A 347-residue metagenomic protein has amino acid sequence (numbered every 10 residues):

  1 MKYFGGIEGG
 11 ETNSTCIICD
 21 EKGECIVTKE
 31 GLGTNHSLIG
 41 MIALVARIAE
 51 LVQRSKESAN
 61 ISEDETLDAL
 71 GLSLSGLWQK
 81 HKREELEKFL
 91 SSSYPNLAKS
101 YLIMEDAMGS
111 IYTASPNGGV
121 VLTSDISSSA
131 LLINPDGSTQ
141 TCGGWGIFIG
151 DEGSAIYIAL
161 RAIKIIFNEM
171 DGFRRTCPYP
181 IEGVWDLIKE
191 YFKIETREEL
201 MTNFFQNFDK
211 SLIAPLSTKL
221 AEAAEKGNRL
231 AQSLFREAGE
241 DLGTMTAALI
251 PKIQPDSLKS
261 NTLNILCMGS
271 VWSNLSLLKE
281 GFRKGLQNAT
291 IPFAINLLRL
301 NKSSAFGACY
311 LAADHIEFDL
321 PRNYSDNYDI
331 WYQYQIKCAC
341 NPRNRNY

Functional and structural regions predicted by a protein language model:
M1-L67, S92, A114, G118-G119 (+1 more regions): ATP-binding/phosphotransfer module of carbohydrate and carboxylate kinases, centering on a glycine-rich
G9, L74, A107: Residues immediately flanking
L32, S73, L131, G143 (+1 more regions): Residues in well-ordered beta-strands of folded domains
A43-R47, S73-H81: Alpha-helical substrate-recognition element adjacent to the catalytic core
L67-S73, M104: Glycine- and acidic-rich phosphate- and metal-coordinating loops
G71-W78, S124-I126, L263-W272: Glycine-rich beta-strand-to-loop/alpha-helix junction loops that act as flexible
L77-P180, I336-Y347: Phosphate-binding/catalytic loop of phosphoryl-transfer enzymes
